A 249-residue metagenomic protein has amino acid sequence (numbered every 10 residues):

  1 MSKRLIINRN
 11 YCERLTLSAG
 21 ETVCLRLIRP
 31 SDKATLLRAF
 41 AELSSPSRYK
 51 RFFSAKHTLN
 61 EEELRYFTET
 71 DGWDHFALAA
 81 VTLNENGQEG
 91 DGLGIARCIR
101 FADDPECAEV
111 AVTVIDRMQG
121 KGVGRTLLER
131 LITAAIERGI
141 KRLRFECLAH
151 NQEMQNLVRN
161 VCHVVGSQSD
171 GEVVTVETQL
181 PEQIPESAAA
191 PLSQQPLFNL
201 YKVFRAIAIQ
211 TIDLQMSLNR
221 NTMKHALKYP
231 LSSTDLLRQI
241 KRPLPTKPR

Functional and structural regions predicted by a protein language model:
M1-R249: Long, contiguous binding/interaction regions
